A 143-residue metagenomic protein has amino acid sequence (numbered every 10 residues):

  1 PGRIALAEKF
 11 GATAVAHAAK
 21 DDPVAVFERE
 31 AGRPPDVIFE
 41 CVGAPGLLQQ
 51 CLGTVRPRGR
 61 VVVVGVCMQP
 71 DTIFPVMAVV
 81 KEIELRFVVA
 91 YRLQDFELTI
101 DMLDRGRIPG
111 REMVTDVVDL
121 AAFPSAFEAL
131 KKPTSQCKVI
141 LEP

Functional and structural regions predicted by a protein language model:
P1-Q50: Adenosine-nucleotide cofactor-binding segment
R3, P23, L47, F74 (+2 more regions): Hydrophobic alpha-helical segments typical of transmembrane helices and their membrane-interface/capping positions
V37, G59-V61, E84: Short glycine-centered segments of the SAM/dcSAM-binding site in methyltransferase folds
V42, V64-M68, V88-Y91, V114 (+1 more regions): Short strand-turn motif at the edge of the Rossmann-like AdoMet-binding core
Q49-G53, L93-P143: C-terminal hydrophobic helical "lid"/dimerization subdomain of Rossmann-like NAD(P)H-dependent oxidoreductases
V55-P57: Helix-to-beta-strand junctions that scaffold the AdoMet/dcAdoMet cofactor pocket in Class I SAM-dependent enzymes
G65-E82, Q94, L98-D101: Rossmann-fold NAD(P)-binding glycine/threonine-rich loop
